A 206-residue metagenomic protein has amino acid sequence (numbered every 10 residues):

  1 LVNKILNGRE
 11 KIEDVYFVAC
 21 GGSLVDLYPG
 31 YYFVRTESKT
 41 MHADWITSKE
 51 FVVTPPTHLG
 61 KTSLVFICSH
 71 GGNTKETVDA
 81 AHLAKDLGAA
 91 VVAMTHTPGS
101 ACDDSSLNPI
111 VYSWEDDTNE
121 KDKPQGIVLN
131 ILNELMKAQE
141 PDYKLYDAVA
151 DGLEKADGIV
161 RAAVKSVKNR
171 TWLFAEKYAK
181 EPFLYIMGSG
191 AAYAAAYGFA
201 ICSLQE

Functional and structural regions predicted by a protein language model:
L1-E13, D116, E134-E206: Active-site phosphate/pyrophosphate-binding segments
E10-Y146, D151-G152: Glycine-rich phosphate-binding loops that contact phosphosugars or nucleotide phosphates
